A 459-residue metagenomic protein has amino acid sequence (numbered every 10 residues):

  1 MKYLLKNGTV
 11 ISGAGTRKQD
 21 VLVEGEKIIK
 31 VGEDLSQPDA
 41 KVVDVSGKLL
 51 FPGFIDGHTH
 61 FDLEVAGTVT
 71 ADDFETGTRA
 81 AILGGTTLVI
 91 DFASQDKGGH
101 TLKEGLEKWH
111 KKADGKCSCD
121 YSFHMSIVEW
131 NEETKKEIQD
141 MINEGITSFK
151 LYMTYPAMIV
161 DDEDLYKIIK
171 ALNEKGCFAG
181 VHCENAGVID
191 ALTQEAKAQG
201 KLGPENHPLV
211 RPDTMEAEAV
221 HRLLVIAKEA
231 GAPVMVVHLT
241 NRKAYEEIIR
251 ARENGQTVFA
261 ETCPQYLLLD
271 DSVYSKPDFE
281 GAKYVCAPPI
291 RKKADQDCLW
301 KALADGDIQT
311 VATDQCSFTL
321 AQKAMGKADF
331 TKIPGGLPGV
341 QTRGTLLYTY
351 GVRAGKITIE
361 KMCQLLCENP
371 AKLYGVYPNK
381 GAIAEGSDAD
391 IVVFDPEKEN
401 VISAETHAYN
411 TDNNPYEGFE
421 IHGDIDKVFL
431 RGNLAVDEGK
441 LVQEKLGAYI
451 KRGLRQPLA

Functional and structural regions predicted by a protein language model:
M1-L4, T9-G53, R452: Histidine-rich, glycine-flanked metal-binding segment
G8, E26, G47, H58 (+14 more regions): Divalent metal-coordination and catalytic microenvironments
G8, M325-D329, E385-K451: C-terminal cap of metal-dependent C-N hydrolases
V45-K116, E133: Metal-associated gating/positioning segment near the N- to mid-region
T86-I90, S118-S122, T147-S148, I226-V234 (+1 more regions): Short, surface-exposed connector motifs at secondary-structure boundaries
L102-C119, K167-V181: Alpha-helix-loop-beta-strand connector modules within alpha/beta enzyme cores
E133-M153, A157-V311: Histidine/acidic residue-rich metal-binding segments in metalloenzymes
L202-G231, K283, D305, Q309-V311 (+1 more regions): His/Asp/Glu-enriched, well-ordered alpha-helical/loop segment that forms or immediately abuts the divalent-metal
